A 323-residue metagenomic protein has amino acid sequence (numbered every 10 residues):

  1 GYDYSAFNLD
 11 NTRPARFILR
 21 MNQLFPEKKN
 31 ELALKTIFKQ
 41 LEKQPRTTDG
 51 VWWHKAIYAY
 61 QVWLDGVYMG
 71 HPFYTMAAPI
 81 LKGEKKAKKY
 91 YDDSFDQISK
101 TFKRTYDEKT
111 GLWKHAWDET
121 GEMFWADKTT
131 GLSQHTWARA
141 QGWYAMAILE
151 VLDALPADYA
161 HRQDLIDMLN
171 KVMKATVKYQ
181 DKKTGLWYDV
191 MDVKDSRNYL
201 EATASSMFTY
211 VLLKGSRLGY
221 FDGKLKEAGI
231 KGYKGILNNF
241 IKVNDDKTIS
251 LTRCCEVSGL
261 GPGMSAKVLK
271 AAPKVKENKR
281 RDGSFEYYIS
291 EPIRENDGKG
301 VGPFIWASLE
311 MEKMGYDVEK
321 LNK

Functional and structural regions predicted by a protein language model:
G1-D3, V67, H71, F95 (+9 more regions): His/Met- and acidic-residue-enriched segments that coordinate or traffic transition-metal cofactors and support
G1-L9, A15, N22-L32, T36 (+5 more regions): CBM-like carbohydrate-recognition segments
G1-R13, H54-V67, W125-M146, A157 (+6 more regions): Solvent-exposed loop and edge beta-strand segments that line ligand/cofactor-binding and catalytic clefts
G1-Y4, L32-V51, Y91-W125, I166-T184 (+2 more regions): Long, well-ordered core segments of solenoidal/helical folds
F25, A77-D92, V151-Q163, G215-G223: Inter-helical turn/loop segments and adjacent helix faces that build the functional surface of alpha-helical bundle
K28, D49-W53, E84-K86: Replace the tail clause
D65-I80: Acidic/serine-rich, low-complexity amphipathic helices located in mid- to C-terminal regulatory regions
